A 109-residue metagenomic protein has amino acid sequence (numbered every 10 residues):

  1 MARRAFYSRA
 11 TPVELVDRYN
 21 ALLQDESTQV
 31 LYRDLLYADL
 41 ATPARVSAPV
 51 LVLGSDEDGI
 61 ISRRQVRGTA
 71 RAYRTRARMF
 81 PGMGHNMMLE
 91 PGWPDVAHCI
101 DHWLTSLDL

Functional and structural regions predicted by a protein language model:
M1-R18, V30-Y32: Helix-rich cap/lid subdomain of alpha/beta-hydrolase
R9, V13, D25, P94: Electropositive phosphate-/nucleotide-binding environments in soluble metabolic enzymes
L22-A44: Active-site nucleophile elbow and catalytic-triad environment of alpha/beta-hydrolase enzymes
P43-V46, R71-Y73: Short, conserved loop/helix-junction motifs that constitute active-site signature segments in enzyme catalytic cores
V46, V52-G54, D58: Short beta-strand/loop motif that positions the catalytic acidic residue of the alpha/beta-hydrolase fold
G59-G68: Conserved alpha/beta-hydrolase "acid-adjacent" motif
R74-L109: Catalytic active-site module of serine/aspartate enzymes centered on a nucleophile-bearing elbow/loop
